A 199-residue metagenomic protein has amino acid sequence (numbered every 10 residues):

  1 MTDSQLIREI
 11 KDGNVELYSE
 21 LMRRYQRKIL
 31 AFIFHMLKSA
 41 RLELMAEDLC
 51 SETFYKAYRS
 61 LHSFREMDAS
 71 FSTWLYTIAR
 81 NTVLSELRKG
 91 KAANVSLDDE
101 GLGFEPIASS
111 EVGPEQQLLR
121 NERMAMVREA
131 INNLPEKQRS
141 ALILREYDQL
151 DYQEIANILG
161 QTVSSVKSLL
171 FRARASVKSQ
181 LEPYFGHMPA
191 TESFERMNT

Functional and structural regions predicted by a protein language model:
M1-K28, E115, G186, S193-T199: N-terminal module of bacterial RNA polymerase sigma factors
K11-D12, K38-A40, E52-D68, K89-K91: Sigma70-family region 2
D12-E20, L30-E52, V163, G186-M188: Short, charged helix-capping/linker segments at alpha-helix termini
A40-R41, V95, E129, N157-G160 (+1 more regions): C-terminal edge and immediately downstream basic/flexible tail or linker adjoining helix-turn-helix-like DNA-binding
D48-Y55, A69-N81: Structural recognition of an alpha-helix C-terminal capping motif at a helix-to-coil junction
R59-E66, T77-L97, R120, P183: Arg/Lys-rich amphipathic alpha helix in sigma70-family domain 2
A93-Q117, D151, S193-T199: Internal acidic/polar
V127-A130, Q138, L144-Y147, Q153 (+1 more regions): DNA-recognition helix of helix-turn-helix
